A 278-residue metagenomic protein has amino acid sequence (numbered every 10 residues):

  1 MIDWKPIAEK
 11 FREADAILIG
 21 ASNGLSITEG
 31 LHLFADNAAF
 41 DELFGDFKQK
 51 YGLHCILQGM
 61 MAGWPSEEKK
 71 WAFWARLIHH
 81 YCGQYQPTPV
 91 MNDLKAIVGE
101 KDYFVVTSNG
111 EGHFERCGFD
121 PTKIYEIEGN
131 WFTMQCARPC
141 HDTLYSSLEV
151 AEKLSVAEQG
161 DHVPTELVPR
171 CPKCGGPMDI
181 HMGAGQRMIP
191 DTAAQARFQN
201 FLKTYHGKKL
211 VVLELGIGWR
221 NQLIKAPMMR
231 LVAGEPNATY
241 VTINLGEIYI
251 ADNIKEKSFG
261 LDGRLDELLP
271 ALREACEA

Functional and structural regions predicted by a protein language model:
M1-A278: Conserved catalytic alpha/beta core of Sir2/sirtuin-type deacylases, generalized to analogous enzyme cores that bind
